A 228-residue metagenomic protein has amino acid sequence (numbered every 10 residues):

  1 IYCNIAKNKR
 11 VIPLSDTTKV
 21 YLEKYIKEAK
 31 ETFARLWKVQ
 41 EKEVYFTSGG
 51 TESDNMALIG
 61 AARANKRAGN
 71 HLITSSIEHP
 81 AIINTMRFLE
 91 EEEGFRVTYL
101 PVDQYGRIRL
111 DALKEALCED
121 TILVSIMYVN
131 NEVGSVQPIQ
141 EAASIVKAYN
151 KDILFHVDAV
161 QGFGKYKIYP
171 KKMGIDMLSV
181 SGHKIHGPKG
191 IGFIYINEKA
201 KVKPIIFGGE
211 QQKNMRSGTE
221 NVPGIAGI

Functional and structural regions predicted by a protein language model:
I5-K27, R35: C-terminal catalytic core of Y-nucleophile DNA break-rejoin enzymes
A29-G227: Pyridoxal 5′-phosphate
